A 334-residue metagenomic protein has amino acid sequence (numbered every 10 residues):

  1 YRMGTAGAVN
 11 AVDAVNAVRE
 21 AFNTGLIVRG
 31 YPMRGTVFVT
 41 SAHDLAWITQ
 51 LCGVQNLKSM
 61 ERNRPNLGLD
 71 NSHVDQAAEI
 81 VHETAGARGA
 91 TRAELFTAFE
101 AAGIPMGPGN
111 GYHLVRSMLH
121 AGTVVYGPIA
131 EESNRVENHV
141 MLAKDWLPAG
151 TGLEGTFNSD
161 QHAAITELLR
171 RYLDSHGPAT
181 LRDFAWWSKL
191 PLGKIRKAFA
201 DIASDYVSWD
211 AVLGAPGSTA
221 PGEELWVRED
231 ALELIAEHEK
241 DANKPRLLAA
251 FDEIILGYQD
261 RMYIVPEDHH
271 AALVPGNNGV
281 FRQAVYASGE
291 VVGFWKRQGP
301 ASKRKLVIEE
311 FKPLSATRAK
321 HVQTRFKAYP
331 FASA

Functional and structural regions predicted by a protein language model:
Y1-Y263, E267-A334: Long, low-complexity intrinsically disordered regions
